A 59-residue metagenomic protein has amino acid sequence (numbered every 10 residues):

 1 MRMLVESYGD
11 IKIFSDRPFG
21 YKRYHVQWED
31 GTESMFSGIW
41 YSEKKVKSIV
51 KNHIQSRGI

Functional and structural regions predicted by a protein language model:
M1-H25: Short N-terminal "domain-start" leader segments that mark the transition from disordered tails or signal peptides into
M1-R2, Q55-I59: Short intrinsically disordered terminal tails
S15, M35, R57-G58: N-terminal compositionally biased or targeting/leader segments
E29-K45, H53: A short, exposed loop/beta-hairpin motif centered on an aromatic-Gly-Thr core
